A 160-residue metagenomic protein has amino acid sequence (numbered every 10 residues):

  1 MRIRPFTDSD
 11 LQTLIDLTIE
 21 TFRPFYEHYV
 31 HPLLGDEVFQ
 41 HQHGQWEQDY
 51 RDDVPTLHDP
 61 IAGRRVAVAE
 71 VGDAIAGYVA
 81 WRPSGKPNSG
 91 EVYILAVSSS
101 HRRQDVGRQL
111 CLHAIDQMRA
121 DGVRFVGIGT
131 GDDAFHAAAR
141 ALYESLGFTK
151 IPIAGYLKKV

Functional and structural regions predicted by a protein language model:
M1-I3: Extreme N-terminal starter segment of soluble prokaryotic enzymes
P5-Y93, S98, C111-L112, Q117 (+2 more regions): Acetyl-CoA-dependent GNAT
R82, G129, A154: Conserved residues at the C-terminal ends of beta-strands
V97, R103-D116, A141, S145: Conserved acetyl-CoA-binding loop-helix of GNAT-fold acetyltransferases
R102, G127-A139, L157-V160: Conserved beta-strand-loop-alpha-helix junction that forms the acyl-donor binding cleft
Q104, D121-R124: Short coil/turn segments at alpha/beta junctions that flank glycine-rich nucleotide-binding fingerprints
R108, R124, D132-P152: Conserved active-site alpha-helix within GNAT-family acetyltransferase domains
